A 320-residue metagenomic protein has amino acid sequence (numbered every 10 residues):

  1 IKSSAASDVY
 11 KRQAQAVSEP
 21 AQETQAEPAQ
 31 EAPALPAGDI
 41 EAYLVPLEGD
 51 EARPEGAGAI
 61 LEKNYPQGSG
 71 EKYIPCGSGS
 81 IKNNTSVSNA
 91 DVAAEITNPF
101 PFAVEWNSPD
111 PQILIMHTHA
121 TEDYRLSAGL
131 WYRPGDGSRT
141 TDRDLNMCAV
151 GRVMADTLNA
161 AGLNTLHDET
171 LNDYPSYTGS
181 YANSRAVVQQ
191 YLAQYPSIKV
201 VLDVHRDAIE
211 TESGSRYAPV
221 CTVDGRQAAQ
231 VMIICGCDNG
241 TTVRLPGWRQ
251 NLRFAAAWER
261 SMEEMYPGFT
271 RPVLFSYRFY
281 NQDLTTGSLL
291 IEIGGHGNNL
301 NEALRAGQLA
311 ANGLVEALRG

Functional and structural regions predicted by a protein language model:
I1-A6, Y10-Q13: Single conserved hydrophobic/aromatic residue that forms the stacking wall/gate of nucleotide- or nucleobase-binding
K11-T118, D123-S127: Non-catalytic propeptide/linker segments at domain boundaries
P101-F102, G135-M147, T170-S180, V188-Q189 (+2 more regions): Second-shell loop/turn segments in exported
A120-D123, L171-P175, R206-T211, D238-T241 (+2 more regions): Solvent-exposed loop/turn segments at secondary-structure junctions within structured extracellular/periplasmic domains
P134-G137, I209-G247: A short, glycine/acidic-enriched catalytic loop
T141-V220: Catalytic-core regions of hydrolytic enzymes
G247-L274: Active-site-adjacent substrate-binding region of metalloamidase/peptidase-like peptide-processing proteins
G268-G320: Active-site-adjacent mobile loop/cap segments within catalytic or ligand-binding domains
